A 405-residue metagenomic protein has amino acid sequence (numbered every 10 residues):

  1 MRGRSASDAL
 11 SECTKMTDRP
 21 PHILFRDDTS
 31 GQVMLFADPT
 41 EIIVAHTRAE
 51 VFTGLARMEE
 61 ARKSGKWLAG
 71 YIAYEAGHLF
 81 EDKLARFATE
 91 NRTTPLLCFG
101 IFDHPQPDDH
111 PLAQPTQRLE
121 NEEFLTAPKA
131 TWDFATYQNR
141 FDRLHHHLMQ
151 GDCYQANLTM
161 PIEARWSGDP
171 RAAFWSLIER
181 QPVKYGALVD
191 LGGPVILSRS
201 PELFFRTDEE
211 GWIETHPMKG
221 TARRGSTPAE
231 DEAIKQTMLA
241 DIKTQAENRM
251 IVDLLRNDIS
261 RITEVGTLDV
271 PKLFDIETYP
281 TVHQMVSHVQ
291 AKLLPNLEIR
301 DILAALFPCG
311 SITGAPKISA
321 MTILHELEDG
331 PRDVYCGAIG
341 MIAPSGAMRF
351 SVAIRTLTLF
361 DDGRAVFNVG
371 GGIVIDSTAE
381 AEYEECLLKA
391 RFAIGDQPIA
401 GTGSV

Functional and structural regions predicted by a protein language model:
S5-V405: Extended alpha-helical targeting/anchoring segments, especially N-terminal organellar/secretory targeting helices
